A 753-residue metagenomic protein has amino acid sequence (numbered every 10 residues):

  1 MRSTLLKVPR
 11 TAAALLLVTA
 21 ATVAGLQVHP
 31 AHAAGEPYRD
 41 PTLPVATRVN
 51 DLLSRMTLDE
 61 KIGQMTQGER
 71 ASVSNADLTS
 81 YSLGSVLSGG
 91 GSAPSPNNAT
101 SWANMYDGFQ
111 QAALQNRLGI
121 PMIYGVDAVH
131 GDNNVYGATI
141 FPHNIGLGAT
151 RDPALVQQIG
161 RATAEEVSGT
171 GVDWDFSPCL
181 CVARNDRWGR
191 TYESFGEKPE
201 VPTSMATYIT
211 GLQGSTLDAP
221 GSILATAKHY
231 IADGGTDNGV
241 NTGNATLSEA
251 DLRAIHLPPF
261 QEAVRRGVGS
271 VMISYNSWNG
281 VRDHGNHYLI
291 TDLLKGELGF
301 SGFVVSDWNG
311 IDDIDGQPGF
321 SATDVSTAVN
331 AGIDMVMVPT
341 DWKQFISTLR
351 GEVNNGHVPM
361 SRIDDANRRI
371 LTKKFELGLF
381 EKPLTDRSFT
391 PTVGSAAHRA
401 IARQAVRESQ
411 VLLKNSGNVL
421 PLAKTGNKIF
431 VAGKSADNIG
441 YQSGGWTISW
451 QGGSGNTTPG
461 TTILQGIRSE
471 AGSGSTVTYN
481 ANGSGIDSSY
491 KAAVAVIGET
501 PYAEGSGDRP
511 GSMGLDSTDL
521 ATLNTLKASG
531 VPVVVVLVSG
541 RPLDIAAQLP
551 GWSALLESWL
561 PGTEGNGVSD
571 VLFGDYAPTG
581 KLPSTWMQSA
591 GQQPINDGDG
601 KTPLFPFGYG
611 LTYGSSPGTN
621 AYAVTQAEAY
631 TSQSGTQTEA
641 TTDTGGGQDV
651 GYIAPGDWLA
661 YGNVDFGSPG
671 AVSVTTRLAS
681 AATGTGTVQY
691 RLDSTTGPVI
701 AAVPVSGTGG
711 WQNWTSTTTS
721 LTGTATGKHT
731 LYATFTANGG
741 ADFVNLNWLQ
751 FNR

Functional and structural regions predicted by a protein language model:
M1, L17-V18, H729: Short helix/strand-capping connector loops at secondary-structure junctions
R2-V8, G25-T619: Glycoside hydrolase catalytic-domain context in secreted enzymes
A12-A24: Bacterial N-terminal signal peptides
A21, A31, S80, Q115 (+14 more regions): Compositionally biased, low-complexity repeat tracts
T22, T66, L147, Q410-L412 (+8 more regions): Generic preference for hydrophobic/aromatic residues in regular secondary structure cores
S616-R753: Extracytoplasmic
